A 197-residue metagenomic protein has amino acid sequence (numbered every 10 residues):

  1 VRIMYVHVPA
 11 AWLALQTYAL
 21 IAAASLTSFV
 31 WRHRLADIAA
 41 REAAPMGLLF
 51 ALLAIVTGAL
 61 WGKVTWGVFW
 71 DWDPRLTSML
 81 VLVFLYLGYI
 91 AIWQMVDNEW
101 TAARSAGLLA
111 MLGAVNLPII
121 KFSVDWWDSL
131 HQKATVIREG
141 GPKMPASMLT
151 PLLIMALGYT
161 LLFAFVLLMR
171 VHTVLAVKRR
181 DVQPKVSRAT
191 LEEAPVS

Functional and structural regions predicted by a protein language model:
V1-S197: Polytopic transmembrane helical bundles with strong interfacial aromatic enrichment
